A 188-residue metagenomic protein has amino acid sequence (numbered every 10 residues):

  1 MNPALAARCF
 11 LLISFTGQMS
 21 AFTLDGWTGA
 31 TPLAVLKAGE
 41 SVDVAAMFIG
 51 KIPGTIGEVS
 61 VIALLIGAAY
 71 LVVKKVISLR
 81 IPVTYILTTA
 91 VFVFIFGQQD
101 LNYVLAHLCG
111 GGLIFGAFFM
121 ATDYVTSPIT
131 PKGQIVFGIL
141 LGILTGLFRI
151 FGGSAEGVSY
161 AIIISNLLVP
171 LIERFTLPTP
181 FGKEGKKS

Functional and structural regions predicted by a protein language model:
M1, V72-V83, Y124-I135: Membrane-helix interface "capping/anchor" motifs
M1-L65: Long hydrophobic alpha-helical segments that form multi-pass transmembrane helix bundles in integral membrane proteins
A4-L5, L105-L113, Q134-V136, G153-S165: Loop-to-transmembrane alpha-helix initiation sites
Q18-T23, F96-Q99, Y103, I143-V158: Hydrophobic alpha-helical transmembrane segments in multi-pass integral membrane proteins
I62-L65, V83-V91, L108-A121, I135-I143: Hydrophobic alpha-helical segments embedded in the membrane of multi-pass proteins
A68-V72, A90-F94, G116-A117, A121 (+3 more regions): Alpha-helical transmembrane segments of multipass membrane proteins
V72, V76-N102: Conserved mixed alpha/beta catalytic, RNA-binding, or beta-rich assembly cores of soluble enzyme, regulatory
F151-S188: Cytosolic-side transmembrane-helix boundaries in multi-pass membrane proteins
